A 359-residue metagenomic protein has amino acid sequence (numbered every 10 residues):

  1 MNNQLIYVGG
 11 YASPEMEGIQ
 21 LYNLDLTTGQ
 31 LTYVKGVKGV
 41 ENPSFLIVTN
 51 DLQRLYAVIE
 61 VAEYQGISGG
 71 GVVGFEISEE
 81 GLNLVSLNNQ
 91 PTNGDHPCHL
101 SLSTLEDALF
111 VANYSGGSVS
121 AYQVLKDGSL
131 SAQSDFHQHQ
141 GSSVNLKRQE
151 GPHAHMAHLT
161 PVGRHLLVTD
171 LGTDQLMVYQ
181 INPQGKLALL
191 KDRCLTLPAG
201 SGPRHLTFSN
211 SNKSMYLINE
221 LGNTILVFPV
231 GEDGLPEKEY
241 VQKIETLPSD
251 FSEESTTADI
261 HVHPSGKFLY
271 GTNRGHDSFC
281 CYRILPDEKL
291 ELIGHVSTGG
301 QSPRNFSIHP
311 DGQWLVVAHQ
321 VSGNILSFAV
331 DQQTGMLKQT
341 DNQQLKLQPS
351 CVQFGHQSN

Functional and structural regions predicted by a protein language model:
A12-E15, V61-G66, S115-S118, T173-D174 (+3 more regions): Short glycine/acidic-enriched loop and turn motifs that connect beta-strands
Y22-G29, F75-L82, Y122-S131, Y179-L187 (+3 more regions): Short loop/turn segments immediately following beta-strands, especially the blade-tip and inter-blade linker loops
T32-K38, V85-Q90, G141-K147, L190-L197 (+3 more regions): A short beta-strand motif characteristic of beta-propeller blades
Y33-E106: Blade-loop segments of beta-propeller domains
V40-N50, N93-E106, Q140-V162, L197-S214 (+3 more regions): Beta-rich, blade/repeat-based domains predominating in secreted/periplasmic proteins but also intracellular
G163-N223: Loop-centered beta-sheet repeat module
Q320-L326, D331, K338-N359: Blade-level signature of beta-propeller repeat domains, shared across WD40, Kelch, NHL, RCC1 and BNR/Asp-box propellers
